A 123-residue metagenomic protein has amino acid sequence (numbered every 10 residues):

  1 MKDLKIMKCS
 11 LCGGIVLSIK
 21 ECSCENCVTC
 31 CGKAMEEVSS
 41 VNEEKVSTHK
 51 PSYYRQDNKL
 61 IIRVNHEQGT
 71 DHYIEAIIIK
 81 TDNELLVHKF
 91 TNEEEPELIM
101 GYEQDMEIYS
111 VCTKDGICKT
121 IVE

Functional and structural regions predicted by a protein language model:
I6, E25-C27, Y109: Residues immediately within or flanking Cys/His clusters that coordinate Zn2+ in small zinc-binding modules
C9-C12, C30: Short cysteine-rich clusters marking metal-coordination/redox-active sites
V16, A34-M35, G116: Cys/His-rich microdomains that often coordinate metals
S23-A34: Cysteine-rich micro-motifs
A34-H49: Short metal-binding segments enriched for Cys and/or His
I62-V64, E95-E103: Exposed aromatic-hydrophobic patches
T81-K89, I117-C118: Surface-exposed loop/edge segments in extracytoplasmic proteins
K114-E123: Edge beta-strands of extracellular beta-sandwich domains
